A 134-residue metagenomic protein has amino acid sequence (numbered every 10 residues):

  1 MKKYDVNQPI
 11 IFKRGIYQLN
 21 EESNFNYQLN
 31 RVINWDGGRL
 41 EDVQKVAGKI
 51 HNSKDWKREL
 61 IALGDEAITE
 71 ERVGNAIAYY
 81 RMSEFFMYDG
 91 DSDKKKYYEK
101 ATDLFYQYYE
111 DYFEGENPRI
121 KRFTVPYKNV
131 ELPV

Functional and structural regions predicted by a protein language model:
M1-N52: Short, charge-rich, low-complexity alpha-helical interaction segments
E41, D55-R58, A62, S92-E99 (+1 more regions): Generic alpha-helical secondary structure signal
N52, E71-R72: Short coil/turn linker motifs that delimit alpha-helical repeat modules in TPR/alpha-solenoid proteins
L60, Y97-V134: N-terminal cap/lid segment of alpha/beta-hydrolase-fold proteins
I61, A67-I68: Hydrophobic/aromatic side-chain positions at a characteristic register within alpha-helices of tetratricopeptide repeats
V73-F105: Short, charge-rich amphipathic alpha-helical segments embedded in non-transmembrane helical bundles/solenoids
